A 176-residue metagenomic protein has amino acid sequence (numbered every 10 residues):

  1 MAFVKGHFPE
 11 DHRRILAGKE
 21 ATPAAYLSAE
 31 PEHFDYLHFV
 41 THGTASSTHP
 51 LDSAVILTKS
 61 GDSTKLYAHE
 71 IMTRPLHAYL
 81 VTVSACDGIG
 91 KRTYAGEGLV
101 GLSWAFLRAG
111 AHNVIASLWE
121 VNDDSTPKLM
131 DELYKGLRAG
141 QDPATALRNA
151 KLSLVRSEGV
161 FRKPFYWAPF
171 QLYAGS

Functional and structural regions predicted by a protein language model:
M1-S176: Catalytic cores of enzymes
